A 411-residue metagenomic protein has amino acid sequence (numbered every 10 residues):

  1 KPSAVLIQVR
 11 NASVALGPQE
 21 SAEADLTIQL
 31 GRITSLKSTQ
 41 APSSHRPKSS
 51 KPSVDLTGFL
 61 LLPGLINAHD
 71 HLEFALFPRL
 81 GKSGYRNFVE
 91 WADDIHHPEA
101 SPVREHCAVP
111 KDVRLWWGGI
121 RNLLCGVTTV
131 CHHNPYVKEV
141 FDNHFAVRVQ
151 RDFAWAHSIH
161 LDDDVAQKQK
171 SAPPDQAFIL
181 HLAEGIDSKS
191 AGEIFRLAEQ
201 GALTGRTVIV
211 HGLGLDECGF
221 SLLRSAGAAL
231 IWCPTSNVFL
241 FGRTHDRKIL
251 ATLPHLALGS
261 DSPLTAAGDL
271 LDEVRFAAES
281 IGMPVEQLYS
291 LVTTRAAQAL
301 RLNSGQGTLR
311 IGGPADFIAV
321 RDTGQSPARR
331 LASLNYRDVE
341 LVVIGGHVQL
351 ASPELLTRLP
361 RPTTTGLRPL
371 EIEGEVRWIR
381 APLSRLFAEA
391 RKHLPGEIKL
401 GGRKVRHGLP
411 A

Functional and structural regions predicted by a protein language model:
K1-K48, V89-E90, A100-T129, N134-P135 (+2 more regions): Active-site microenvironment of metallo-dependent hydrolases
A12, G31, G58, H69 (+10 more regions): Divalent metal-coordination and catalytic microenvironments
L56-G119: Metal-associated gating/positioning segment near the N- to mid-region
N67, L72-F74, E184, L264 (+1 more regions): Short active-site segment of divalent metal-dependent hydrolases/proteases that encodes the spacing between
G119, F220, D246-R247, V274 (+1 more regions): Generic hydrophobic/aromatic pocket-lining and core-packing "Φ" positions
H133-T265, I281-M283: Active-site core of metal-dependent hydrolases
L270-A277, T293: Structural motif of enzymes handling amino- and sulfur-group chemistry
G282-S290: Short, charged, surface-exposed loops that flank catalytic or proteolytic processing sites
